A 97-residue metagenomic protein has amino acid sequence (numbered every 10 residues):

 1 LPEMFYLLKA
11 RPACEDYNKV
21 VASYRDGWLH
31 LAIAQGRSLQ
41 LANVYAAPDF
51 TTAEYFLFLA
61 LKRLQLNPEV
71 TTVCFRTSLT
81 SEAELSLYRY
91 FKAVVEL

Functional and structural regions predicted by a protein language model:
L1-L66: Small-residue (GG/TT-enriched) beta-loop-alpha framework at ligand/catalytic clefts
R37, L79-S81: Residues that cap or initiate secondary-structure elements
P68-L79: Short glycine-rich phosphate-binding loop at a beta-alpha junction
A83-L87: A short acidic, amphipathic alpha-helical/loop segment
R89-L97: Conserved phosphate-binding/catalytic loops in two-lobed NTP-binding clefts
